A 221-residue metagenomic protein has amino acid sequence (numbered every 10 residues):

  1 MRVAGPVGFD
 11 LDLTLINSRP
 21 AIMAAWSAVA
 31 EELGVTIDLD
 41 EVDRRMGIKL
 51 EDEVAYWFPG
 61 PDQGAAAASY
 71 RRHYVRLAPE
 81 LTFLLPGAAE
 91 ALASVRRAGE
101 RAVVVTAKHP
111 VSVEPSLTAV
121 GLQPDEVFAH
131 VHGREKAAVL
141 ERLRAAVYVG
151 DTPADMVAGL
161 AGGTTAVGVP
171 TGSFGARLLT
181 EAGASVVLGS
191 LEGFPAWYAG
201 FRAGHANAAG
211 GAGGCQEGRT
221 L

Functional and structural regions predicted by a protein language model:
M1-A4, A93-R96, E100, P110-L221: Asp-based, Mg2+/Mn2+-dependent phosphohydrolase catalytic module
R2-A89, A98: N-terminal helical cap/lid subdomain that shapes the substrate entry/recognition surface in HAD-like hydrolases
T14, T106-K108: Conserved phosphate-coupling serine/threonine residues in phosphotransfer and NTP-handling enzymes
N17, T82, V104, A146-V147 (+1 more regions): Residue-level marker of alpha-helix boundaries and capping positions
A21-A25, D62, L84, H109-S112 (+2 more regions): Generic hydrophobic secondary-structure packing signal
I22-M23, Y70, V105, L140 (+2 more regions): Conserved short hydrophobic patches within well-ordered secondary structure
L81-L85, V104-T106, A129: Conserved beta-strand/loop elements of the cytosolic catalytic core of P-type E1-E2 ATPases, chiefly in the P-domain
